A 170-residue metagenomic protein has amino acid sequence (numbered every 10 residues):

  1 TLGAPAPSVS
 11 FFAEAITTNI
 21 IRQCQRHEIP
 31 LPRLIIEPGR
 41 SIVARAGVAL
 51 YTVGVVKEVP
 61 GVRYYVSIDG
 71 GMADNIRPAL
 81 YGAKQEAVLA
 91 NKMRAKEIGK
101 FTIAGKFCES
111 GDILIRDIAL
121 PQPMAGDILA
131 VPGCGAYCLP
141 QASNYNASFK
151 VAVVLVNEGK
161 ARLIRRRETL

Functional and structural regions predicted by a protein language model:
T1-V9, P38-I42: Active-site-proximal beta-alpha loop/turn segments in soluble metabolic enzymes
F12-C24: Alpha-helix-loop-beta-strand connector modules within alpha/beta enzyme cores
A15, I29-L170: Charged (often Lys/Glu-rich) extended helix/loop segments that serve as interaction or gating elements
